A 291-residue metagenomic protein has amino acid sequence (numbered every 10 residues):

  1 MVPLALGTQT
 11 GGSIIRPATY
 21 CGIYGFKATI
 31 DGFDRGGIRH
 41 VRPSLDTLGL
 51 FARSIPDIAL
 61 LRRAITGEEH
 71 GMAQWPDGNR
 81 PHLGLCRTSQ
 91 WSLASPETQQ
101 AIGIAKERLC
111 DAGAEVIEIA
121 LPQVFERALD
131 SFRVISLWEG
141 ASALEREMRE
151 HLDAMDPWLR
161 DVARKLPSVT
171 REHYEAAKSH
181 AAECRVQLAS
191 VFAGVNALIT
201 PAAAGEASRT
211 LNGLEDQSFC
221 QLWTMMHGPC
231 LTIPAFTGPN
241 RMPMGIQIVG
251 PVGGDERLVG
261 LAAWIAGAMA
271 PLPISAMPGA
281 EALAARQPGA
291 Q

Functional and structural regions predicted by a protein language model:
P3, N196: Conserved acidic residues
L4, T8-W91, G103-A112, E175 (+1 more regions): Structural helix-boundary/capping segments
N79-S92, I119-R133, M155-V169, P278: Flexible, acidic loop-helix segments that line cofactor/substrate-binding pockets
R80-H82, V134-A189, P234-G245: Short helix-loop capping/hinge segments that flank enzyme active sites or metal/cofactor-binding pockets
P96-A120, E145-E150, Y174, K178-V195: Acyltransferase
F132-I135, E175-A176, A203-L222: Short, surface-exposed loop/helix-turn segments at secondary-structure junctions that function as lids/hinges flanking
Q187-A189, L211-P234: Small-aliphatic-rich amphipathic alpha-helix that forms the alpha element of a beta-alpha
